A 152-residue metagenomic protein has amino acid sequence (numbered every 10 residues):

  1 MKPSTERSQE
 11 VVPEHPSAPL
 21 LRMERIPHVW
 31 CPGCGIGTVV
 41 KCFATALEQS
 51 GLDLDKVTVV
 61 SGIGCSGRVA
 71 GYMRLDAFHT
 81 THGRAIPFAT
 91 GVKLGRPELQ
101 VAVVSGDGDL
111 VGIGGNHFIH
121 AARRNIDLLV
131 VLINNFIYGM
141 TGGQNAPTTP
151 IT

Functional and structural regions predicted by a protein language model:
K2: Phosphate/diphosphate-binding loops
E6-E10, N135-T152: Thiamine diphosphate
E10-T81: Active-site diphosphate/adenylate-binding microenvironment
G35, N116, G143-N145: Short capping/connector residues at structural and topological boundaries
V40, V69, F88, Q144-A146: A generic structural micro-environment signature that highlights single residues at secondary-structure boundaries
E48, R123-I126, N145: Hydrophobic/aromatic-lined pockets within catalytic cores
C65-G139: Thiamine diphosphate
